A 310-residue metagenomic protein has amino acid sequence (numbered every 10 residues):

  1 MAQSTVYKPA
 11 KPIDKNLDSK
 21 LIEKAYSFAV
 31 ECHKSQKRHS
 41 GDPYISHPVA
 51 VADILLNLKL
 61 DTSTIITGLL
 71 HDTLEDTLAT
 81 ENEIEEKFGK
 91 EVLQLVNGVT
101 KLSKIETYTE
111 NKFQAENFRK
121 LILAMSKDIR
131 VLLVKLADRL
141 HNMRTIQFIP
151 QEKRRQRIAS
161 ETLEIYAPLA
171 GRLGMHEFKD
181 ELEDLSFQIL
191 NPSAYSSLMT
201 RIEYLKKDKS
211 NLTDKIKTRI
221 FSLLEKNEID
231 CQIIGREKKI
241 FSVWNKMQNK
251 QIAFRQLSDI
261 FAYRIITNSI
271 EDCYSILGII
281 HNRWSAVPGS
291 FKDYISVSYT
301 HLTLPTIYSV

Functional and structural regions predicted by a protein language model:
M1-L302: Active-site helical microenvironments for divalent-metal-assisted chemistry
H301-V310: Single conserved hydrophobic/aromatic residue that forms the stacking wall/gate of nucleotide- or nucleobase-binding
